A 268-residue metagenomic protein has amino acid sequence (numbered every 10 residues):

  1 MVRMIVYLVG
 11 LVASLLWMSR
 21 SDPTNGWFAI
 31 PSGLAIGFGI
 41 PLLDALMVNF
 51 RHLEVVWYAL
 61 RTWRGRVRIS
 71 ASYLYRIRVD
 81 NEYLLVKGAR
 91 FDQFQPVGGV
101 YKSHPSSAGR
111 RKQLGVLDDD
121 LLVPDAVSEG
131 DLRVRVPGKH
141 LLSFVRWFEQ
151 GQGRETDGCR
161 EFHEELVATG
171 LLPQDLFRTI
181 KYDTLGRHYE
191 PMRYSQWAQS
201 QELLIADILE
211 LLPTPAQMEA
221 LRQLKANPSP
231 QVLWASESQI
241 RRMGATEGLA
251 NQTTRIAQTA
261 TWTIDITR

Functional and structural regions predicted by a protein language model:
M1-R268: N-terminal leader/linker segments that precede catalytic domains of diphosphate-processing enzymes
